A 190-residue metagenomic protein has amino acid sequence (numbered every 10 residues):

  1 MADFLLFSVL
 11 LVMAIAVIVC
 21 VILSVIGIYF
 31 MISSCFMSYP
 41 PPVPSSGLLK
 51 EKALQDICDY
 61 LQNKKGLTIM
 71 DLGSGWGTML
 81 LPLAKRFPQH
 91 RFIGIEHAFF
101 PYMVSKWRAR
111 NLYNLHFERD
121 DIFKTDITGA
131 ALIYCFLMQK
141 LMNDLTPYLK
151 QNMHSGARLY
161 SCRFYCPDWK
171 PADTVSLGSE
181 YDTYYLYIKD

Functional and structural regions predicted by a protein language model:
A2-K64: S-adenosyl-L-methionine
K64-G75: Conserved class I S-adenosyl-L-methionine
G77-L81: Glycine-rich SAM-binding Motif I of class I
R91-E96: Conserved SAM-binding motif I beta-strand of class I
S105: Conserved SAM-binding loop
N111-I122: Conserved SAM-binding strand-loop segment of SAM-dependent methyltransferases
A130-N143: A short SAM/SAH-binding and catalytic strip from SAM-dependent methyltransferases
L141-D190: C-terminal substrate-binding/active-site "lid" region of AdoMet-derived donor-dependent transferases
